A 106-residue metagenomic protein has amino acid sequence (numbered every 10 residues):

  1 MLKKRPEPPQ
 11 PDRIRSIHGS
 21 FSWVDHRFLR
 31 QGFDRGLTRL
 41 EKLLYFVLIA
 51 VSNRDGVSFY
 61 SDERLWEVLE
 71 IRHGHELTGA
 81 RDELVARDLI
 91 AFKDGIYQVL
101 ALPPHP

Functional and structural regions predicted by a protein language model:
M1-G56: Short recognition helix of helix-turn-helix/winged-helix DNA-binding domains
D34, V51-H105: Winged helix-turn-helix DNA-binding recognition segment
